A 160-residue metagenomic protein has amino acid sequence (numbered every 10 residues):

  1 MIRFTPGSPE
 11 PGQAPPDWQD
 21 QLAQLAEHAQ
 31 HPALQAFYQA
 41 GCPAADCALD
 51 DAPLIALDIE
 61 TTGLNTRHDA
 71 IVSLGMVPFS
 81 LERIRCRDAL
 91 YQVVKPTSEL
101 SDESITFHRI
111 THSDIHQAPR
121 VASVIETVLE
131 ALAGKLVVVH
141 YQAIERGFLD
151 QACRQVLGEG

Functional and structural regions predicted by a protein language model:
M1-Q21, Q30: Long, acidic (Asp/Glu-rich), low-complexity accessory segments flanking structured domains
Q21-E27, A33-E159: Conserved non-catalytic scaffold segment of RNase H-like nuclease domains
